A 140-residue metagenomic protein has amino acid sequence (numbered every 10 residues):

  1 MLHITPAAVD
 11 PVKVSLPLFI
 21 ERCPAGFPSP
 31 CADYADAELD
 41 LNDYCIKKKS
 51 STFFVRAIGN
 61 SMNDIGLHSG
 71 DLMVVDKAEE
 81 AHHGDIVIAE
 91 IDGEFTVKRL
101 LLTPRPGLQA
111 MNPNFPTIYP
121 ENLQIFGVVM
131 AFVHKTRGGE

Functional and structural regions predicted by a protein language model:
M1-N63, H83, E94-F95, L102-P106 (+3 more regions): Short, positionally conserved secondary-structure boundary motifs
G70-D71, D85: Structural motif
N112-I118: Flexible, small-/acidic-enriched active-site or ligand-binding loops
